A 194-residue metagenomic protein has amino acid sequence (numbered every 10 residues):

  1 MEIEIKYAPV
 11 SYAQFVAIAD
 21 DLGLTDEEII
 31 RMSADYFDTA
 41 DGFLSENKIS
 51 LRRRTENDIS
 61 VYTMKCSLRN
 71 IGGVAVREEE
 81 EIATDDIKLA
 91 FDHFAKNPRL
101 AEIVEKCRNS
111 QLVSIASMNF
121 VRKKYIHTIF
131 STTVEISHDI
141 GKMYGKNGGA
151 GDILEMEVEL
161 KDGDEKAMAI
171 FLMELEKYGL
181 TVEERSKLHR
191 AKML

Functional and structural regions predicted by a protein language model:
M1-L194: Phosphate-end processing signature that detects enzymes handling 5′-triphosphorylated RNA and polyphosphate
